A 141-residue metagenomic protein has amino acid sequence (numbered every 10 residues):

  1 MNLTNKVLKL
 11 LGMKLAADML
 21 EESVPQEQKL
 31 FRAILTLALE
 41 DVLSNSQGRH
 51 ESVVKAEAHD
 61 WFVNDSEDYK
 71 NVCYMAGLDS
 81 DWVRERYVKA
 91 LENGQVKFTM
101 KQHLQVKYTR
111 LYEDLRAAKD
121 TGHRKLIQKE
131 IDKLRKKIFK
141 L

Functional and structural regions predicted by a protein language model:
M1-L141: Charged interaction scaffolds used for protein-protein
